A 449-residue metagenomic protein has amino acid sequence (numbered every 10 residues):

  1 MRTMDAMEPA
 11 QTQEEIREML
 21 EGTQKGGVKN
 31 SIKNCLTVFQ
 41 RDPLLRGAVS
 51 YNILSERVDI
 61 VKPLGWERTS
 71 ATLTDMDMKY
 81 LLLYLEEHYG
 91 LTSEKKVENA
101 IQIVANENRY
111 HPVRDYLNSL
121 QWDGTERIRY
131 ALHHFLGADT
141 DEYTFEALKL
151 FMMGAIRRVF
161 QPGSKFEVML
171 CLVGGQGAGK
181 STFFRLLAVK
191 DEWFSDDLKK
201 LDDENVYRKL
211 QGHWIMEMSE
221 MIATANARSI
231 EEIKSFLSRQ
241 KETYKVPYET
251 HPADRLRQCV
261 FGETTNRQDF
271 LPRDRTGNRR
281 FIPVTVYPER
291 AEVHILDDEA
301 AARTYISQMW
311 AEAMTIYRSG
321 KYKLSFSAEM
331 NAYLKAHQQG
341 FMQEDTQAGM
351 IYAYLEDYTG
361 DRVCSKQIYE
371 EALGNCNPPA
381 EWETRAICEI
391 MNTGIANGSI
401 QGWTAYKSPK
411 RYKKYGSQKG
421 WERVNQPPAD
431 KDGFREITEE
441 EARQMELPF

Functional and structural regions predicted by a protein language model:
M1-R127, E142, E146, N377-W382 (+3 more regions): N-terminal nucleic-acid engagement/recognition segments and initiation subdomains in replication, restriction
I101-Q211, I215, K366, L373: P-loop NTPase catalytic core of nucleic-acid-dependent motor ATPases
L201, E249, R275, P288-T304 (+1 more regions): Positively charged interface segments
V206-Q211, V246-T264: AAA+/SF3 P-loop NTPase mechanochemical coupling elements
I215-L237, P272-G277: Conserved AAA+/SF3 P-loop NTPase catalytic/coupling segment centered on the Walker-B
I222-A223, N266-F270, Y287-E292: Conserved nucleotide-binding/hydrolysis micro-motifs of P-loop NTPases
I230-A253: Conserved catalytic/switch belt of AAA+ P-loop NTPases
R255-C259, D274-A353, D357: Phosphate-sensing "switch" segment of ASCE/P-loop ATPases
